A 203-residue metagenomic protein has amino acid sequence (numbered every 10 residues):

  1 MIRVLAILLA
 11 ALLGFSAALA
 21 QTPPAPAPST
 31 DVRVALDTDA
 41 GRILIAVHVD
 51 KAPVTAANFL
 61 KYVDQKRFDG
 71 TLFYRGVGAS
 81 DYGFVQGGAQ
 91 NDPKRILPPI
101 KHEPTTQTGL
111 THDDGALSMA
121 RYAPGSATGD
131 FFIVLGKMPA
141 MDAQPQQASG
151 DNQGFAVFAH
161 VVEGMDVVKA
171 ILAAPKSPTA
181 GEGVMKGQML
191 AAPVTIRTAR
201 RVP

Functional and structural regions predicted by a protein language model:
I2, A18-P203: Cyclophilin-like peptidyl-prolyl cis-trans isomerases
L5-S16: Bacterial N-terminal signal peptides
